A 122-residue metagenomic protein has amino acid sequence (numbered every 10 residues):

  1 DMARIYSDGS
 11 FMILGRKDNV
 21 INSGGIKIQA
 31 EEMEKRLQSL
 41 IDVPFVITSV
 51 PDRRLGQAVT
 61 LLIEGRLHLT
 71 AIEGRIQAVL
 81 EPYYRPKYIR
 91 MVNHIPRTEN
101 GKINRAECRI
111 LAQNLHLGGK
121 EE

Functional and structural regions predicted by a protein language model:
M2-Y84, H94, E107-I110: AMP-binding/adenylate-forming catalytic core of the ANL superfamily
Y84-R85, L117: Compositionally biased, intrinsically disordered low-complexity regions enriched in proline and serine
R97: Short, conserved catalytic or interaction motifs in soluble domains
L111-E122: Acidic/polar alpha-helix N-cap and adjacent early helical turns within long charge-rich amphipathic helices/linkers
